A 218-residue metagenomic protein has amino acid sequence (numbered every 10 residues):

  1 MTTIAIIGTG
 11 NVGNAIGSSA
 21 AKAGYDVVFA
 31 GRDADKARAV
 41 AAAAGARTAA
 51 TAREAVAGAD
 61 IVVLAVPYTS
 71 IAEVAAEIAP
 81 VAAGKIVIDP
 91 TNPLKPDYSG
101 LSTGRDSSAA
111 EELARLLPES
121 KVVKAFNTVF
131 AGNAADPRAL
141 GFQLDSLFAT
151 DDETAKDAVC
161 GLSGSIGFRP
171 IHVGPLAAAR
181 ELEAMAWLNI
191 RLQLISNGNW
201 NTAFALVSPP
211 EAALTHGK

Functional and structural regions predicted by a protein language model:
M1-A43: NAD(P)+-binding Rossmann beta1-loop-alpha1 motif at the extreme N-terminus of oxidoreductases
T2-T3, I86, D145: Residues that mark the start of a beta-strand
A5-I6, L64, F148: Hydrophobic Val/Ile/Leu positions in short beta-strands of Rossmann-like dinucleotide-binding domains
A41, A46, A52-D97: Rossmann-like NAD(P)-binding element
A49-A50, K121-F126, I171-P175: General beta-strand structural signal in soluble alpha/beta enzymes
T91-R138: Rossmann-fold NAD(P)-binding glycine/threonine-rich loop
L144-K218: Active-site-lining helix/loop region of Rossmann-like oxidoreductase modules
